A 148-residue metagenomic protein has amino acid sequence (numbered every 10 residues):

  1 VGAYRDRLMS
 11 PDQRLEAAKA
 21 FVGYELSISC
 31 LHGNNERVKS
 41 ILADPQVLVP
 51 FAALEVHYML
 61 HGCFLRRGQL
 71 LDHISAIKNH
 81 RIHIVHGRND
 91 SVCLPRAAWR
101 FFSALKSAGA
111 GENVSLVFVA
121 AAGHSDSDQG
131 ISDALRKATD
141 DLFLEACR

Functional and structural regions predicted by a protein language model:
V1-H73: Alpha/beta-hydrolase
A3, A20, L54, R100 (+1 more regions): Alpha-helical elements of Rossmann-like donor-binding domains used by nucleotide-donor carbohydrate transfer enzymes
Y58, A76, A104, A138-L142: Generic, well-ordered alpha-helical scaffold segments in large soluble proteins
R66, S91-A97: Conserved alpha/beta-hydrolase "acid-adjacent" motif
I77-K78, I84-H86, D90: Short beta-strand/loop motif that positions the catalytic acidic residue of the alpha/beta-hydrolase fold
P95-N113: Active-site-adjacent alpha-helix of alpha/beta-hydrolase-fold enzymes
A108-R148: Catalytic active-site module of serine/aspartate enzymes centered on a nucleophile-bearing elbow/loop
